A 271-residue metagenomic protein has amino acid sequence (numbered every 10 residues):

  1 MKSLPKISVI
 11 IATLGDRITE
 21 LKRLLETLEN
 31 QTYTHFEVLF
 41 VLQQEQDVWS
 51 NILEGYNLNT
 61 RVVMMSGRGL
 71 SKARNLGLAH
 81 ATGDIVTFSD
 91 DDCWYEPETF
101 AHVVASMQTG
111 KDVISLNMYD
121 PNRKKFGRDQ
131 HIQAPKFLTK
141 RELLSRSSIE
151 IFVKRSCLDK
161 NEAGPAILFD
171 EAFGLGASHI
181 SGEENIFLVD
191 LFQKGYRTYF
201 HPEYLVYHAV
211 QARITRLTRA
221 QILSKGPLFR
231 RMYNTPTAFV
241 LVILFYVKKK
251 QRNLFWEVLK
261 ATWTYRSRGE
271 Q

Functional and structural regions predicted by a protein language model:
M1-N30: N-proximal low-complexity "stem/linker" segments adjacent to membrane-targeting elements
L24-M64: Acidic donor-binding segment of Leloir-type glycosyltransferases
M65-A81: Glycine-rich, basic loop-to-helix element that forms the pyrophosphate-binding segment of sugar-nucleotide handling
V86: Short aromatic/hydrophobic "clamp" motif used to bind/position activated sugar donors
E98-D129: Conserved donor NDP-sugar-binding/catalytic core segment of glycosyltransferases
L168, A172-F187: Acidic donor-binding loop at a coil-to-helix junction in glycosyltransferase catalytic cores that engages
G174-H179, G195-L217, L228: Active-site donor/metal-binding and catalytic loop motifs of nucleotide-sugar-dependent glycosylation enzymes
R216-Q271: Non-catalytic, C-terminal membrane-associated alpha-helical segments of glycosyltransferases
